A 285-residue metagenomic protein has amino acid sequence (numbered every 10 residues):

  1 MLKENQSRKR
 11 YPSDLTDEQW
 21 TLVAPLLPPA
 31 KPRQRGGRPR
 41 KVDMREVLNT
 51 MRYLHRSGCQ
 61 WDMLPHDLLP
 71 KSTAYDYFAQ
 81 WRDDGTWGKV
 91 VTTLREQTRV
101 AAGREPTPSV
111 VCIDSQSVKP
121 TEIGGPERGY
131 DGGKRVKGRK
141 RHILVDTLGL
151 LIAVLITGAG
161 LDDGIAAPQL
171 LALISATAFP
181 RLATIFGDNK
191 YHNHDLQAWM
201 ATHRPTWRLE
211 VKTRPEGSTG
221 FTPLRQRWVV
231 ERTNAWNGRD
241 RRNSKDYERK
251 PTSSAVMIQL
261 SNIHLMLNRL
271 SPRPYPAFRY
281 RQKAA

Functional and structural regions predicted by a protein language model:
M1-A285: Short alpha-helical elements
